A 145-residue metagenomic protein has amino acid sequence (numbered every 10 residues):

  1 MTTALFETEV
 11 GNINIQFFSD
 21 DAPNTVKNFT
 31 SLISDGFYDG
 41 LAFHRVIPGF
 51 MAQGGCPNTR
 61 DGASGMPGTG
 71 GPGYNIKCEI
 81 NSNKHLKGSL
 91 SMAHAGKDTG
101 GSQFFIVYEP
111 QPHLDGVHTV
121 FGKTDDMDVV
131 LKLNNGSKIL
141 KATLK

Functional and structural regions predicted by a protein language model:
M1-K145: Cyclophilin-like peptidyl-prolyl cis-trans isomerases
